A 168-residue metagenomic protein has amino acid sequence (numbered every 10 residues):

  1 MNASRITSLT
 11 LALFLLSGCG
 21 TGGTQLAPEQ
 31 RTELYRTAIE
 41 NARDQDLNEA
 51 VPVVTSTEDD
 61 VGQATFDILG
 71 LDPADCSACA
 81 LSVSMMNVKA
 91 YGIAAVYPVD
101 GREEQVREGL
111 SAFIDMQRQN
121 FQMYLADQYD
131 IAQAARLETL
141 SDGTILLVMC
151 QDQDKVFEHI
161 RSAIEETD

Functional and structural regions predicted by a protein language model:
M1-T7: Bacterial N-terminal signal peptides that target proteins for export
L15-G18: C-terminal motif of bacterial Sec signal peptides marking the signal peptidase cleavage site
G20-G23: Bacterial signal peptide processing site
T32-R36, I93, E103, R107-S111 (+2 more regions): Extracytoplasmic/secreted envelope proteins and their assembly/folding machinery, especially bacterial periplasmic
P52-K89, Q105-V106: Short, compositionally biased low-complexity segments enriched in polar/charged residues
M85, A95, Q128-D168: A short, solvent-exposed beta-edge/loop patch
K89-D100: A short acidic-to-branched-hydrophobic micro-motif
E103-S141: Short Gly/Thr-rich strand-loop-strand
